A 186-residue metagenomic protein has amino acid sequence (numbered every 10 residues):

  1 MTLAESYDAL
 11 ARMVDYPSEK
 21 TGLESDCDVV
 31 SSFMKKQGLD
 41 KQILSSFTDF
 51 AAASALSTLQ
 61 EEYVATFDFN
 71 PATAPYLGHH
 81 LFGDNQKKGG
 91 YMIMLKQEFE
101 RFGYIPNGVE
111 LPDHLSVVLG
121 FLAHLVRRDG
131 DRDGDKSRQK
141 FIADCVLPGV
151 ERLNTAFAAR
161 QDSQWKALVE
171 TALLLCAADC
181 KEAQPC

Functional and structural regions predicted by a protein language model:
M1-C186: Charged, alpha-helix-forming regions
